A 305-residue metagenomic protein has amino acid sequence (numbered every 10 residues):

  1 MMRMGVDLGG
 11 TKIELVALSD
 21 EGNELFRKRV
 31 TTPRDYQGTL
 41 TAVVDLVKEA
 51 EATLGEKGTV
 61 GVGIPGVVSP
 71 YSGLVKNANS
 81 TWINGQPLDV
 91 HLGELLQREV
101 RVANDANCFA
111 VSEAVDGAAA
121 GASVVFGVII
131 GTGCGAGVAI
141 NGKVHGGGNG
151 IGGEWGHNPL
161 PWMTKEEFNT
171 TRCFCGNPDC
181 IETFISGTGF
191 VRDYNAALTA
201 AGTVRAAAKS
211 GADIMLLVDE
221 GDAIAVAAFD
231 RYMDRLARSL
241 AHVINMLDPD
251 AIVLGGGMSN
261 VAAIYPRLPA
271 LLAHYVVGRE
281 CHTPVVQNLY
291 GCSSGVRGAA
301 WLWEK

Functional and structural regions predicted by a protein language model:
M1-T59, S69-S72, V90-V100, V115-A122 (+1 more regions): ATP-binding/phosphotransfer module of carbohydrate and carboxylate kinases, centering on a glycine-rich
D7, G61-P65, A103, F126-G133 (+1 more regions): Short beta-strand segments
N23-E24, V75, V144-H145: Hydrophobic "anchor" residues
R27-R29, A78, G147: Residue-level detector of high-confidence beta-strand sites
G73-G85: A charged helix-plus-loop insertion that forms the helical arch/lid used to bind and gate nucleic-acid substrates
S80-T81, R101-N107, G127-I130, V286-S293: Active-site nucleophile and cofactor-binding loops and adjacent substrate-binding regions of central metabolic enzymes
A103-G117: Conserved PLP phosphate-binding loop immediately N-terminal to the Schiff-base lysine helix in PLP-dependent enzymes
A122-F184: Glycine-rich phosphate-binding loop of actin/hexokinase-like ATP-binding domains
